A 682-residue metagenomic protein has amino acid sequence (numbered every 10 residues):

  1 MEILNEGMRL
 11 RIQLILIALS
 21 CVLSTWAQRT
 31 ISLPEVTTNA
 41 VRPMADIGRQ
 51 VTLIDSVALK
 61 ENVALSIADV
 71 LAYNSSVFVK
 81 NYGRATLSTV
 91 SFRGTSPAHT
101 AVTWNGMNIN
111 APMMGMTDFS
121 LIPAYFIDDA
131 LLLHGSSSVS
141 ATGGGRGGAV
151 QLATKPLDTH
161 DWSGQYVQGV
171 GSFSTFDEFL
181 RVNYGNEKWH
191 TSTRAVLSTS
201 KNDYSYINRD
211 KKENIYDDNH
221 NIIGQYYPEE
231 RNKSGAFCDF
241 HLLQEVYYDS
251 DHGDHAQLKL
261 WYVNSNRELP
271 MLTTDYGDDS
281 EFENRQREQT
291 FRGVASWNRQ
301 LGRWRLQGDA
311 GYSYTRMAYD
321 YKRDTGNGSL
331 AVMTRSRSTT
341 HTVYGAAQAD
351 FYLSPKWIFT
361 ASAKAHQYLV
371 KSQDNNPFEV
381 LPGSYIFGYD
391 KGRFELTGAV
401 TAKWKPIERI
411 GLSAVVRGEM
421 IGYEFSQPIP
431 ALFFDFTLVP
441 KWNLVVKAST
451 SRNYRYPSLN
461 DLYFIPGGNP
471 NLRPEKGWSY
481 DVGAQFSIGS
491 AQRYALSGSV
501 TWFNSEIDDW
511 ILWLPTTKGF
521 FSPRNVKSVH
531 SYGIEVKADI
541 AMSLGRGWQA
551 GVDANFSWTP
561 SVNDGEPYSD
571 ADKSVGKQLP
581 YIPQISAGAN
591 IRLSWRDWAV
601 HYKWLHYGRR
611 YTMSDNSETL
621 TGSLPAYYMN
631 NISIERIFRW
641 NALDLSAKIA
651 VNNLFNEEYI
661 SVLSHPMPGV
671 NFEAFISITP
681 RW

Functional and structural regions predicted by a protein language model:
Q28-K60, P97: Short, acidic, small-residue-rich periplasmic hinge/interaction motif at the N-terminus of Gram-negative outer-membrane
I67-V70, S88-S91, T117-P123, G144-Q168 (+1 more regions): N-terminal periplasmic accessory domains that precede and gate Gram-negative outer-membrane beta-barrel machines
A68-A111: Extracytoplasmic beta-strand/coil segments of soluble accessory domains associated with Gram-negative outer-membrane
M107-G135, P466: Short acidic/polar hinge/loop motifs at secondary-structure boundaries that mediate gating or recognition
Y184-F282: Periplasmic-side early beta-strands and strand-to-turn transitions of outer-membrane beta-barrels
Y247-S265, N284-S426, F433, T437 (+3 more regions): Face-selective signature of the C-terminal outer-membrane beta-barrel domain
L301-Y321, V439, V445-K447, P474-Y532 (+1 more regions): Membrane-embedded beta-barrel scaffold of Gram-negative outer-membrane proteins
K405-I410, W502-E506, N525-M613, D644 (+1 more regions): Gram-negative outer-membrane beta-barrel transporters
